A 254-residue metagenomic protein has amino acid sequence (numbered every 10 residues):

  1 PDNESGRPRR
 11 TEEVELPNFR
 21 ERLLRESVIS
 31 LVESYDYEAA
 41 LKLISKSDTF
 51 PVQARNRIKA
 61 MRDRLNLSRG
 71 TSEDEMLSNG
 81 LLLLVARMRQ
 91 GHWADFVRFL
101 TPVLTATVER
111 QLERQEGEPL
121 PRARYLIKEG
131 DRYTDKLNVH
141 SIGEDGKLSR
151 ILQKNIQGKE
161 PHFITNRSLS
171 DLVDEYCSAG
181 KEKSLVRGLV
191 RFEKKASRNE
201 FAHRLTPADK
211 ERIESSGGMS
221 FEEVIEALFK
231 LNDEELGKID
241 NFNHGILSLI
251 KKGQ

Functional and structural regions predicted by a protein language model:
N3-E15, R57-N66: Repeat-mediated protein-protein interaction surfaces in helical alpha-solenoids
R20-R25, Y37, A54, I58 (+4 more regions): Short amphipathic alpha-helical segments that mediate assembly, nucleic-acid/protein binding, or membrane association
R20-W93: Charged alpha-helical initiation segments
S27, L43, R57, M61-R64 (+8 more regions): Charge-rich, solvent-exposed alpha-helical interaction surfaces
I44-D48, T101-L104, L120, S216-E223: Amphipathic alpha-helical scaffolding segments
F50-A54, R110, A208: Alpha-solenoid repeat scaffolds
G70-N166: Amphipathic alpha-helical interface elements
E175-I246, G253: Charge-enriched, short contiguous segments at helix-coil
